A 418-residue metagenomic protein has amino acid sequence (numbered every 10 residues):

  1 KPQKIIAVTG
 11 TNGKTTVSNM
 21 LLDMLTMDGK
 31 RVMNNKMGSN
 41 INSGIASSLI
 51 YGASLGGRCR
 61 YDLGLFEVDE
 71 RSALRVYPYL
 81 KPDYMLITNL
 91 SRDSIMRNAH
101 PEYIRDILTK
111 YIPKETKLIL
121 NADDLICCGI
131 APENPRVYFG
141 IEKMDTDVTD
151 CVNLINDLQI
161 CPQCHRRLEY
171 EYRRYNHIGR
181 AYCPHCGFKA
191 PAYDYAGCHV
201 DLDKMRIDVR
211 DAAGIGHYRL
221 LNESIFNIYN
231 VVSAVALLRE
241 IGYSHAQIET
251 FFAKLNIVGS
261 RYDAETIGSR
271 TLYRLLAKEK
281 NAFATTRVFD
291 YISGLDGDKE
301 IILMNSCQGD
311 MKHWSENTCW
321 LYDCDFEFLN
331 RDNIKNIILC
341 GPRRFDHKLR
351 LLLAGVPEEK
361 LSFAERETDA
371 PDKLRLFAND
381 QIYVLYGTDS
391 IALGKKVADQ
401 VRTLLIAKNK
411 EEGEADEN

Functional and structural regions predicted by a protein language model:
K1-I160: Phosphate-binding loop of NTP-binding sites
T11, G38, D69, D123 (+4 more regions): Short beta->alpha junction loops/turns
K14, S18, P101-R105, D123 (+8 more regions): Generic structural signal for well-ordered, non-membrane alpha-helical segments in soluble metabolic enzymes
V17-S18, R75-V76, M96-R97, G129-A131 (+7 more regions): Short glycine-/acidic-enriched loop or helix-start segments at secondary-structure transitions that form or flank
L21, L25, I45-L49, V231-I241 (+1 more regions): Buried hydrophobic packing segments
G140-F283: Adenine nucleotide phosphate-binding catalytic loops in nucleotide-utilizing enzymes
L158, H165, R180-G187, R239-Y243 (+2 more regions): ATP-dependent carboxylate-amine ligase
